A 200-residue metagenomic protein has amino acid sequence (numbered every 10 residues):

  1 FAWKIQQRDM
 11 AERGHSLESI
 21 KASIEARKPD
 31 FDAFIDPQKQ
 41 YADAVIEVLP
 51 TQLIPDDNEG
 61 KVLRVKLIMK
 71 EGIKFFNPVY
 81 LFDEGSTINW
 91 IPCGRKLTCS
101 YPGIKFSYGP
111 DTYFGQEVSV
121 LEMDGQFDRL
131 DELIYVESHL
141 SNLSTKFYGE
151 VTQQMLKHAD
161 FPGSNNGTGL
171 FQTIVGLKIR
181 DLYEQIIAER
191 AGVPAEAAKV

Functional and structural regions predicted by a protein language model:
W3-V200: C-terminal accessory "lid"/substrate-recognition subdomains
